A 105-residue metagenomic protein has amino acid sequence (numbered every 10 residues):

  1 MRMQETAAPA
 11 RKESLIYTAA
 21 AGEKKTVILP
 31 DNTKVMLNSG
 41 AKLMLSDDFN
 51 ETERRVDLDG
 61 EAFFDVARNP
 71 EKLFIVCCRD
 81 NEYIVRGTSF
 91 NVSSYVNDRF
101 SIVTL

Functional and structural regions predicted by a protein language model:
M1-A10: Single-pass transmembrane signal-anchor helices and their membrane-water interface zones
E13-L105: Short, small/hydrophobic-biased targeting/export segments
